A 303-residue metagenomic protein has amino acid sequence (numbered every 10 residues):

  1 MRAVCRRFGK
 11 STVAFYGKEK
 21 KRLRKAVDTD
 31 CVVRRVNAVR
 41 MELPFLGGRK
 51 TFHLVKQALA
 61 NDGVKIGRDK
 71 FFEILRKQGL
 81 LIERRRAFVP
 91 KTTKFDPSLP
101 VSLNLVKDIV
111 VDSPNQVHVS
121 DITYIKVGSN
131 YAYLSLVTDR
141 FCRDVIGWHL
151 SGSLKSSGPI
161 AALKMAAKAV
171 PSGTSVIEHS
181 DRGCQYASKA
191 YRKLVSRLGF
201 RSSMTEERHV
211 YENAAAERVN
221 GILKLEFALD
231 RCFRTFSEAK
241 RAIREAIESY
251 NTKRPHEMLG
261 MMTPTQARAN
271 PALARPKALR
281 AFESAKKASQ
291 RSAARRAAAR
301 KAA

Functional and structural regions predicted by a protein language model:
R2-R22, P44, A242-M261: K/E-rich alpha-helical interaction surfaces of small helical-bundle regulatory domains
V4-F8, F15, V36, T51 (+16 more regions): Mobile genetic element proteins and their domesticated derivatives, centered on retroelements and DNA transposons
G9-P114, H209, T265-K277, A285: Basic, flexible linker segments flanking DNA-binding modules in nucleic acid-interacting mobile-element proteins
G17, D144-W148, S202-T205, L229-D230: Short small-residue beta-strand/loop micro-motif enriched in glycine and branched aliphatics
R68-L136, G158-A162, A169-S175, S289-A303: Mobile-element integrase/transposase regions, centering on the N-terminal DNA-binding/Zn-coordinating module
K94, S180-R182, S188-V195, S202-K224 (+2 more regions): RNase H-like two-metal-ion nuclease catalytic core shared by retroviral integrases and related mobile-element nucleases
D139-R140, L150-K155: A short acidic/small-residue loop/turn micro-motif
S196-L198, I222-A303: C-terminal domain-tail junction helix/linker
